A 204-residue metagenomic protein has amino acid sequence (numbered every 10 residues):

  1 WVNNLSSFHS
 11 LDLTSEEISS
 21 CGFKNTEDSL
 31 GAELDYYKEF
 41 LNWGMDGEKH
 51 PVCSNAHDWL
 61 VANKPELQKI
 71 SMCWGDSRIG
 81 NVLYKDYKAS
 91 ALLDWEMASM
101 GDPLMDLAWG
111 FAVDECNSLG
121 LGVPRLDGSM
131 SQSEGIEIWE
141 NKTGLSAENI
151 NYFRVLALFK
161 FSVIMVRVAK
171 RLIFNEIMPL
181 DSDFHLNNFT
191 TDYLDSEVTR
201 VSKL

Functional and structural regions predicted by a protein language model:
W1-S54, K64-S71, M97-G101, E176-F189: A cross-family kinase active-site recognition segment
L5, H57, I136: Generic structural marker for isolated residues within well-ordered, non-membrane alpha-helices of soluble domains
F8, N55-M105, F111: Active-site acidic catalytic loop and adjacent metal/ATP-binding pocket of ATP-dependent phosphoryl transfer enzymes
V52, D127-S131, F189-S196: Soluble or luminal CAZymes and related metallo-dependent hydrolases
L104-T143, A157-E176: Active-site activation/catalytic loop segments of kinase-like enzymes and analogous catalytic loops in related
S146-A157: All-alpha amphipathic helical-bundle segments outside canonical DNA-binding/catalytic cores that form hydrophobic
R171-L180, F184-L204: Regulatory N- and C-terminal appendages and interdomain linkers associated with kinase/kinase-like NTP transferase
